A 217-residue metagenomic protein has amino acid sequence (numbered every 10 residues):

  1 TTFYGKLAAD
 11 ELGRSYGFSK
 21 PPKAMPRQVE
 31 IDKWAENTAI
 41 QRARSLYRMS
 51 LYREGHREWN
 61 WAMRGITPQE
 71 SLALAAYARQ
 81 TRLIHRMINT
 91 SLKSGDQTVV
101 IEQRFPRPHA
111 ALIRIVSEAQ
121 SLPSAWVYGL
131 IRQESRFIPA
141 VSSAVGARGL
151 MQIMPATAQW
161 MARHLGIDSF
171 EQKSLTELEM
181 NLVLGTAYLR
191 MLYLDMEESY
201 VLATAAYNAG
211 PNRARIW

Functional and structural regions predicted by a protein language model:
T1-G5: Short solvent-exposed coil/turn linkers within tandem alpha-helical repeat scaffolds
K6-L12, R42, M49-W217: Catalytic glycan-binding domains that act on GlcNAc-containing polysaccharides
R14-G17: Charged, compositionally biased N-terminal leader segments and the immediate start of the first structured element
P21: Catalytic-site microenvironment of enzymes that process N-acetyl-hexosamine-containing cell-wall polysaccharides
A24-N37, V100-R104: TPR-adjacent "capping" and linker segments in tetratricopeptide-repeat scaffold/adaptor proteins
R27-I31, R42-R44, A62: Extracytoplasmic low-complexity/disordered linkers and repeat tracts associated with LysM-containing
W34-N37, Q41-R48: Extracellular modular ligand-binding repeats in secreted and cell-surface proteins
